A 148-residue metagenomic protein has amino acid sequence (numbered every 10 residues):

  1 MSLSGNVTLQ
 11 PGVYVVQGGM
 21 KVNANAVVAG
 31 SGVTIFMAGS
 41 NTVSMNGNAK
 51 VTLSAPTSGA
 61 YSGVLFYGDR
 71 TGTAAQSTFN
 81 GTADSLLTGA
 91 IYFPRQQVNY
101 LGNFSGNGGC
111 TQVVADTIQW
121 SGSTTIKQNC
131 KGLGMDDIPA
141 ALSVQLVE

Functional and structural regions predicted by a protein language model:
M1-K127: Long, polar low-complexity repeats
G132-E148: Short, low-complexity, Pro/Ser/Thr/Gly-rich segments in the mature regions of secreted, periplasmic
